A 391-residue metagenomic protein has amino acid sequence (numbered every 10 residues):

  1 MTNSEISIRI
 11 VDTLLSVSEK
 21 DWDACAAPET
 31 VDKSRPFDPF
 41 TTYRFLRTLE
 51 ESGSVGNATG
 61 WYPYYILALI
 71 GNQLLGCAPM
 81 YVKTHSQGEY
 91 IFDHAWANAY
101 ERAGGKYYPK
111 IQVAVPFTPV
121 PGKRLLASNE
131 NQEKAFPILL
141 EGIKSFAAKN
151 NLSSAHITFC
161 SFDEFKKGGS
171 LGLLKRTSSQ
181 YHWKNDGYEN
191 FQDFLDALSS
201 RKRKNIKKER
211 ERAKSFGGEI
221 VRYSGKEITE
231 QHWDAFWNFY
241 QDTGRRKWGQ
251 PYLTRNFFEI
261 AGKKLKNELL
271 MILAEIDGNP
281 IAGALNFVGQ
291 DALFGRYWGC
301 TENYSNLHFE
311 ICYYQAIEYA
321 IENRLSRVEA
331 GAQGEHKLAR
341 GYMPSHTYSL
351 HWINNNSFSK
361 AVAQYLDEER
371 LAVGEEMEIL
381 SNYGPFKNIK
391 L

Functional and structural regions predicted by a protein language model:
M1-L391: N-acyltransferase acceptor-side catalytic subdomain
